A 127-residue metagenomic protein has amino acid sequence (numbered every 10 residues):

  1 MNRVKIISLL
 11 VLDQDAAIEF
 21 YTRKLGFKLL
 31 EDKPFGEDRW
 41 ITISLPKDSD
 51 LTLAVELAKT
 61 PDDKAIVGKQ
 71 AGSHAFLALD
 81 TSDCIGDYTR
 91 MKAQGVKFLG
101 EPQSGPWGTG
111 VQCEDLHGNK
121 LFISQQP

Functional and structural regions predicted by a protein language model:
M1-I6, K28-D80, G86-E114, S124-P127: Vicinal oxygen chelate
V11-Q14, E37: Conserved beta-strand-loop-alpha-helix junction that forms the acyl-donor binding cleft
A17-T22, M91, G118: Conserved active-site tyrosine of GNAT-family acetyltransferases
